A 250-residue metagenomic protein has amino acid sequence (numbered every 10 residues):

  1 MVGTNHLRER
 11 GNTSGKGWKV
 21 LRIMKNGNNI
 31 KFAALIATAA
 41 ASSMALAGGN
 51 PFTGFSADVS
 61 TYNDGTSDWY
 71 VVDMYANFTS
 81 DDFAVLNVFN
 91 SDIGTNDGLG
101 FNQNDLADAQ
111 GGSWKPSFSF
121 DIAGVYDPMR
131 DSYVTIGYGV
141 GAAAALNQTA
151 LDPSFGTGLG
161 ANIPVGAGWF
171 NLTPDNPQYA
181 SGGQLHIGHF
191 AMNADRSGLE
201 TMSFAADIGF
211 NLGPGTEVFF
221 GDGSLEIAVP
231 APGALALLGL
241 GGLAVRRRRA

Functional and structural regions predicted by a protein language model:
K25-A33: Bacterial N-terminal signal peptides that target proteins for export
A34-L35, A45: Cleavable N-terminal signal peptides
A45-G65: Boundary/junction segments of secreted and surface-exposed precursor proteins
S60-T157: Low-complexity, serine/threonine/proline/glycine-rich extracellular segments that form mucin-like
F78-S80, I163, G168-G223: Ser/Thr/Pro-rich, low-complexity mucin-like regions that serve as glycosylated stalks/linkers or repetitive adhesive
P230-R246: A short, hydrophobic C-terminal helix/tail in secreted or cell-surface proteins
